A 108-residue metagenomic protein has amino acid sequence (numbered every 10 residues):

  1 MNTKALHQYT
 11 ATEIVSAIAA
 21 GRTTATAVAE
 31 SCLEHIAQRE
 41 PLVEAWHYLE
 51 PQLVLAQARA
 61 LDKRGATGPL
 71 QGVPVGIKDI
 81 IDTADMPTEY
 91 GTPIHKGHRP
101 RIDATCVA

Functional and structural regions predicted by a protein language model:
M1-L55: An N-terminal boundary/leader segment
I14, C106-V107: Short, hydrophobic alpha-helical packing/hinge segments within bilobed ligand-binding/sensory domains
I14, D62-G65, R101: N-terminal domain-start motif of subtilase-like serine proteases
H47-E50, A66, H95, R99: Short secondary-structure transition/capping motifs
Q57-L61, E89: Short, basic phosphate-binding NTP loop
L61-P74: Immediate post-signal peptide segment of exported/extracytoplasmic ligand-binding proteins
Q71-C106: Enzymes and membrane/adaptor proteins characterized by extended Gly/Ser/Thr/Asp/Glu-rich, aromatic-dotted
